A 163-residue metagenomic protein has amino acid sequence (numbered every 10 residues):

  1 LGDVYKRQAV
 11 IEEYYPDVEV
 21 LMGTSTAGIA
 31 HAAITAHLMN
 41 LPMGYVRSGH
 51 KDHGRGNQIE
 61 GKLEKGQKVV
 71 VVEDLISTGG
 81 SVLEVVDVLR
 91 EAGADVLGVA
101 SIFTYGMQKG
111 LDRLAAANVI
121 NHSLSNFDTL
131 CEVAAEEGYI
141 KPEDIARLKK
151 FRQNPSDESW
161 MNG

Functional and structural regions predicted by a protein language model:
L1-Y5: Short, small-residue-biased leader/transition segments that mark boundaries at the very start of proteins
R7-E19, V86-A92: Phosphate/pyrophosphate-binding loops at sites that engage ATP/ADP/AMP, CoA/4′-phosphopantetheine, polyphosphate
P16-S25, A100: Short glycine-rich phosphate-binding loop at a beta-alpha junction
A32-V70, T78-E84: Short, glycine/charge-rich flexible loops or terminal/linker lids adjacent to PRPP-binding catalytic cores
R47, E73, S125: Short beta->alpha connector loops at strand-helix junctions that form conserved, small/polar/Pro-enriched
K62-G106: A contiguous pocket-lining binding segment that forms or flanks enzyme active sites
D87-G163: PRPP-dependent phosphoribosyltransferase catalytic core
